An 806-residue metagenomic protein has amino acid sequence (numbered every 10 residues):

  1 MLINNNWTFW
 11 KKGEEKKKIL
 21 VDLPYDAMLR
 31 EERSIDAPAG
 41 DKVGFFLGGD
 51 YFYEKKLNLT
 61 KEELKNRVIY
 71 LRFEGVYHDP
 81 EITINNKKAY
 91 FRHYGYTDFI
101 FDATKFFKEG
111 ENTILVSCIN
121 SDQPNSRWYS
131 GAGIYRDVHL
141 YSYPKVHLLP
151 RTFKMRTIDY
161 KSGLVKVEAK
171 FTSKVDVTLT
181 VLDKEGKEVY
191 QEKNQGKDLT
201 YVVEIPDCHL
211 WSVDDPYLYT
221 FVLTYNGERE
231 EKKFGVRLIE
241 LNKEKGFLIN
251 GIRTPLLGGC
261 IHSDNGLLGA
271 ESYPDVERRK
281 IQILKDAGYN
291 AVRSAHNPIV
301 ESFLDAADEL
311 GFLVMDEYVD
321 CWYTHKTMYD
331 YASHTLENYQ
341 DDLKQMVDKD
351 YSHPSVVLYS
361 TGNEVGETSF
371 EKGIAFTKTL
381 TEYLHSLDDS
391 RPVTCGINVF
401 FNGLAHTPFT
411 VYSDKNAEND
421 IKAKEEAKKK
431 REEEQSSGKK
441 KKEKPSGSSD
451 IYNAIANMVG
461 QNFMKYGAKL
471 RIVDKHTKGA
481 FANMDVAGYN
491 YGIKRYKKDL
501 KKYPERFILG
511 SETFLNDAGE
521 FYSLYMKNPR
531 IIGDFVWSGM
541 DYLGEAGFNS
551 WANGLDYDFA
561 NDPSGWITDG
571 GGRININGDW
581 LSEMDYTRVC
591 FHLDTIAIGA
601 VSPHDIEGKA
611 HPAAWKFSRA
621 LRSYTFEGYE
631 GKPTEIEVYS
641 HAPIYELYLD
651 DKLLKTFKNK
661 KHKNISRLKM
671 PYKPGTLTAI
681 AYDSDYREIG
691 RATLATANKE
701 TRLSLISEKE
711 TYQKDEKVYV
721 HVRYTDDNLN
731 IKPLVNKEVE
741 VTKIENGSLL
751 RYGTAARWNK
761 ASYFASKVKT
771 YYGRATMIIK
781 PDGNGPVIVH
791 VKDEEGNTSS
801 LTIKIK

Functional and structural regions predicted by a protein language model:
M1-R72, D122, S126-I134, F591 (+3 more regions): Extended carbohydrate-recognition surfaces in non-catalytic/accessory domains of CAZymes and lectin-like proteins
L2, F9-K12, V76, Y359 (+3 more regions): Substrate-binding clefts and catalytic carboxylate motifs of secreted carbohydrate-active enzymes
I3-N6, P24-R30, S34-V43, Y94 (+9 more regions): An acidic-aromatic loop/edge-strand motif
N5-G13, V43, L47-L149, S173-K174 (+4 more regions): Accessory beta-strand-rich segments of carbohydrate-active enzymes
E32-L59, E63-F73, Y77-I84, Y90-H93 (+7 more regions): Active-site-adjacent substrate/metal-binding segments within catalytic domains of carbohydrate-active enzymes
K108-E109, E168-N242, R667, P671-P674 (+2 more regions): Extended acidic/polar, glycine-enriched regions that form or flank non-catalytic beta-rich accessory modules
G163-K193, F221, T634-L653, L677-A681 (+2 more regions): Beta-strand-rich binding/interaction modules
D176-T178, D214-L218, P633-E635, H641-P643 (+4 more regions): Short flexible loop/turn segments that cap and initiate beta-strands
